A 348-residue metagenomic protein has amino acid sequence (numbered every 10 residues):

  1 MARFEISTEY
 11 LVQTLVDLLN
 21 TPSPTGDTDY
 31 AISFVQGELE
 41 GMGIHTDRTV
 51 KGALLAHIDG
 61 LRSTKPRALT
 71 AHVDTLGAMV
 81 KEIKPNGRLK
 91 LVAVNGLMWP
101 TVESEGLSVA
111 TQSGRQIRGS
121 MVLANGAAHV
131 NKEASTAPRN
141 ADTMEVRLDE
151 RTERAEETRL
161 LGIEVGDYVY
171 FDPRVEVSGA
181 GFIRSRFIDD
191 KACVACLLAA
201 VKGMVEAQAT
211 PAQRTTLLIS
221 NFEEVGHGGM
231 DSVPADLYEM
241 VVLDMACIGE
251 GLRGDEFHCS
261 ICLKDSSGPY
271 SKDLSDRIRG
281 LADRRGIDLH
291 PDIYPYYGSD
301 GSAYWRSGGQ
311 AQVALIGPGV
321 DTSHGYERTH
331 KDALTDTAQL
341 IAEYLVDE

Functional and structural regions predicted by a protein language model:
M1-E348: N-terminal hydrophobic/helix-forming segments and targeting peptides
